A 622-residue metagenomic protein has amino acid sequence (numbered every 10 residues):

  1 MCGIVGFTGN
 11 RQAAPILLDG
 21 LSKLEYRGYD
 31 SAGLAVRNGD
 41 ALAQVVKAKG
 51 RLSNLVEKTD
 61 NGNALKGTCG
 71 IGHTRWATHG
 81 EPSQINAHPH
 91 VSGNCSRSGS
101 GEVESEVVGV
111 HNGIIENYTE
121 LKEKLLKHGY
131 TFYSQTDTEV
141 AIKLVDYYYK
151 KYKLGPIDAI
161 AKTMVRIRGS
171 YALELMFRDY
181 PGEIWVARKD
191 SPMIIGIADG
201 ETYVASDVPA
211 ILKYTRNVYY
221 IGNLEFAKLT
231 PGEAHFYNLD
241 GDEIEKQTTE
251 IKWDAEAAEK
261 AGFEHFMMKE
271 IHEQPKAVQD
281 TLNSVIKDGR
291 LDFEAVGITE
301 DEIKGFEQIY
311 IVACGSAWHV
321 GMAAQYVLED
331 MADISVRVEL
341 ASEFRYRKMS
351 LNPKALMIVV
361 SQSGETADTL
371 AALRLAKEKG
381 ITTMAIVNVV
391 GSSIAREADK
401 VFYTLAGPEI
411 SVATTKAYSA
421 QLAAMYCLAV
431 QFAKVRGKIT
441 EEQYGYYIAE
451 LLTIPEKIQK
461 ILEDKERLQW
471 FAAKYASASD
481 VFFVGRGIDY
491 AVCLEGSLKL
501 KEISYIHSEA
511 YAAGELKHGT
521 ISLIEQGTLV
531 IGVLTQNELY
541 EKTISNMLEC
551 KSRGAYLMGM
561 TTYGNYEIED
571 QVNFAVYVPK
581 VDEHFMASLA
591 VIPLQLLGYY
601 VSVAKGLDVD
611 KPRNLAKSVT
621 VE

Functional and structural regions predicted by a protein language model:
M1-K260, E264, K276-N283, K287-E307 (+5 more regions): Conserved short alpha-helical segments that host acidic/polar catalytic motifs at enzyme active sites
F7-N10, H111, T131, Q135 (+20 more regions): Hydrophobic alpha-helical scaffolding
G72-G93, V285-E300, A324-V360, H507-L523: Glycine-rich oxoanion-binding loops at beta->alpha junctions
P89-V91, M176, W185-V186, V218-Y219 (+13 more regions): Replace "in large, NTP-powered and nucleic-acid-processing enzymes" with "in large, NTP-powered factors and other
G241, Y556, E569-Q571, V581-E622: Generic C-terminus detector
Q274-V278, L282-Y310, K400-L529, S602-E622: Active-site phosphate/pyrophosphate-binding segments
K304-T453, V533-P579, L597, K605: Glycine-rich phosphate-binding loops that contact phosphosugars or nucleotide phosphates
